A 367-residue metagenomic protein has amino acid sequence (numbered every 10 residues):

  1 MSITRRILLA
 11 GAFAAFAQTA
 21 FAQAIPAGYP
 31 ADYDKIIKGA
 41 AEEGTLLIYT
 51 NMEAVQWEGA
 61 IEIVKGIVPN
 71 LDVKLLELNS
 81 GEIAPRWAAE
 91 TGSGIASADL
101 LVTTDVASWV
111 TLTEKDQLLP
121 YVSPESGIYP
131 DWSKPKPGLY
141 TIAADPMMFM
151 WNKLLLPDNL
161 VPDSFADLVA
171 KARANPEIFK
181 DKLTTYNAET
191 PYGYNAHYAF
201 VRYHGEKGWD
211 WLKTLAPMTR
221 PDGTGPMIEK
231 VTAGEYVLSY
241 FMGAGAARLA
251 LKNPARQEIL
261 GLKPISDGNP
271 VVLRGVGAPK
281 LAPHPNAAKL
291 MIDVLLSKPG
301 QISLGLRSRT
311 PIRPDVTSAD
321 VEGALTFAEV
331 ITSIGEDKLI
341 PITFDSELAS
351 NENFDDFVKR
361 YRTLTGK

Functional and structural regions predicted by a protein language model:
R5-L9: N-terminal export leaders
I25-D34, A41-G59, A188, A244 (+1 more regions): Extracytoplasmic "Venus flytrap"
A27-Y29, E336-K367: Conserved C-terminal helix/tail region of periplasmic/extracytoplasmic solute-binding proteins
L47-E62, V73-A88, A96-E235: Extracytoplasmic ligand-binding site segments that recognize negatively charged/polar headgroups
A107-T111, L238-E258: A ligand-binding cleft/hinge motif common to bilobed small-molecule-binding domains
A144-M148, W211-T214, R220-P221, R256-K280: Periplasmic-binding protein-like
M148-L155, Y198-R202, V272-H284, S303-L304: A bilobed periplasmic-binding-protein/Venus flytrap-type ligand-binding module shared by bacterial periplasmic
R274, A278-I342: Mature extracytoplasmic/periplasmic domains
